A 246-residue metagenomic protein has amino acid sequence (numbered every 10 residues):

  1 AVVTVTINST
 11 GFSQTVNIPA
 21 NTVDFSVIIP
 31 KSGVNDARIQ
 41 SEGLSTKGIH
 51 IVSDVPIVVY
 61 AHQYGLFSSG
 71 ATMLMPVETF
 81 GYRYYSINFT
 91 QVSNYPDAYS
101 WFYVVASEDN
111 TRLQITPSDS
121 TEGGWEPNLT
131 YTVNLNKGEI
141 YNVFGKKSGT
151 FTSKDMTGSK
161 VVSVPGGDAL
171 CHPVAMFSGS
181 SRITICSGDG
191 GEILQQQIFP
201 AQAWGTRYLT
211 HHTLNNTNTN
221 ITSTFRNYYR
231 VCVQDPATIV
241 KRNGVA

Functional and structural regions predicted by a protein language model:
A1-A246: Intrinsically disordered, low-complexity linker/terminal regions across diverse proteins
